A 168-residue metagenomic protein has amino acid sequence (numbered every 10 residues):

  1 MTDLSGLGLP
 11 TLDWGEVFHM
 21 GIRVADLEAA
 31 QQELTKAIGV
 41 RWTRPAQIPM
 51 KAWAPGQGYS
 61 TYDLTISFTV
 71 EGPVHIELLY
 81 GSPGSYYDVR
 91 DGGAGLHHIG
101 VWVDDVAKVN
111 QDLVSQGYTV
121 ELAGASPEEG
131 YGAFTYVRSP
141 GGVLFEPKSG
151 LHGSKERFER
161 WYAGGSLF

Functional and structural regions predicted by a protein language model:
M1-L12: Short acidic N-proximal helix/loop "leader" segments that mark the beginning of a domain or an inter-domain linker
L12, R23-G72, K108-Y131, R160-F168: Core segments of cupin and vicinal oxygen chelate
V17-A25, F68-V70, V89-V106, R138: Vicinal oxygen chelate
I48-P55, G84-Y87, L96: A cross-kingdom feature marking solvent-exposed beta-strand/loop segments within repeated, beta-rich binding/scaffold
I76: Long, contiguous binding/interaction regions
L79-Y80: Bromodomain acetyl-lysine reader domains
G84, D91, L96-I99, Q111 (+1 more regions): Short, solvent-exposed interaction modules
S126-F168: Hydrophobic secondary-structure block in the mid-to-C-terminal portion of proteins
